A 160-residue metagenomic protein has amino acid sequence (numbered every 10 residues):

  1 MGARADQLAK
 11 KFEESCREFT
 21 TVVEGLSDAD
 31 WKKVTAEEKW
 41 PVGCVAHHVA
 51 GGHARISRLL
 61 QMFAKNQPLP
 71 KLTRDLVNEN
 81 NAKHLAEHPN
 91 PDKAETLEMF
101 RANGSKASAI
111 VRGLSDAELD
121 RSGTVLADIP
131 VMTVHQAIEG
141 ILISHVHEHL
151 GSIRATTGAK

Functional and structural regions predicted by a protein language model:
M1-K10, A54-N103, K160: Short, helix-capping/interhelical loops that line the mouth of catalytic, cofactor-, or ligand-binding pockets
A3, L26, W40, H88-P91 (+2 more regions): Short coil/turn linker and secondary-structure boundary residues
K11-P41: Long, hydrophobic N-terminal alpha-helical segment
F12-F19, V42-S57, L85-P89, K93 (+3 more regions): Alpha-helical transition-metal enzyme core signature, strongest for iron centers
V23, F63-A64, V111-L114: Hydrophobic residues in alpha-helical segments
K32-E79, D120-K160: Short, contiguous alpha-helical
R112-S122: Substrate-binding/catalytic groove segments of enzymes that remodel or degrade extracellular structural polymers
